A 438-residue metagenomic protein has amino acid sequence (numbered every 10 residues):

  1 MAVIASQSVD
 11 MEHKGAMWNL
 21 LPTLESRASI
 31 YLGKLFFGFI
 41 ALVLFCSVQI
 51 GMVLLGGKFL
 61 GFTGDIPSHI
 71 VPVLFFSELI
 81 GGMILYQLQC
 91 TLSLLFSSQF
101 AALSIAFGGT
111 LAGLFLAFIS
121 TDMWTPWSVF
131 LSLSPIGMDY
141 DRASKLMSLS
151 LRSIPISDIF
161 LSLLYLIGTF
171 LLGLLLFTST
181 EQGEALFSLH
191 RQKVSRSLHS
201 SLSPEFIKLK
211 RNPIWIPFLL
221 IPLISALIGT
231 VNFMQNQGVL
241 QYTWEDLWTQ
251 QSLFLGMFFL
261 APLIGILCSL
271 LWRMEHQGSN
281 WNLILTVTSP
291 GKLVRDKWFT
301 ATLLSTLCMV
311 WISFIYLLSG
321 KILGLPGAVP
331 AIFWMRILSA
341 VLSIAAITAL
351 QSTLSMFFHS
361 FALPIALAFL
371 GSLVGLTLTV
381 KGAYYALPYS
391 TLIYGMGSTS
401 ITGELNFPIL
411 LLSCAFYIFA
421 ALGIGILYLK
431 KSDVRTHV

Functional and structural regions predicted by a protein language model:
M1, A5-Q7, L32-Q99, L114 (+4 more regions): Secretory targeting signals
A2-P22, L247, G265-I284: Transmembrane helix boundary and interhelical loop/hinge segments in multi-pass membrane proteins
D10-H13, M17, M52, G56-G64 (+15 more regions): Membrane-interfacial segments
M17-A28, Q49-V53, S98-L114, H199-L209 (+3 more regions): Hydrophobic alpha-helical transmembrane segments
S29-L32, K292-R295, L429: Alpha-helix N-cap/helix-start motif at helix boundaries, enriched for small hydrophobics
A41-S47, I105-M123, P213-L227, L304-V310 (+1 more regions): Hydrophobic alpha-helical membrane-insertion segments
G108-S195, I228-L247, I365, F369-V438: Terminal transmembrane helical anchor/hairpin motif
E181-L219: Aromatic- and glycine-rich beta-strand/loop motifs that create alpha-glucan
